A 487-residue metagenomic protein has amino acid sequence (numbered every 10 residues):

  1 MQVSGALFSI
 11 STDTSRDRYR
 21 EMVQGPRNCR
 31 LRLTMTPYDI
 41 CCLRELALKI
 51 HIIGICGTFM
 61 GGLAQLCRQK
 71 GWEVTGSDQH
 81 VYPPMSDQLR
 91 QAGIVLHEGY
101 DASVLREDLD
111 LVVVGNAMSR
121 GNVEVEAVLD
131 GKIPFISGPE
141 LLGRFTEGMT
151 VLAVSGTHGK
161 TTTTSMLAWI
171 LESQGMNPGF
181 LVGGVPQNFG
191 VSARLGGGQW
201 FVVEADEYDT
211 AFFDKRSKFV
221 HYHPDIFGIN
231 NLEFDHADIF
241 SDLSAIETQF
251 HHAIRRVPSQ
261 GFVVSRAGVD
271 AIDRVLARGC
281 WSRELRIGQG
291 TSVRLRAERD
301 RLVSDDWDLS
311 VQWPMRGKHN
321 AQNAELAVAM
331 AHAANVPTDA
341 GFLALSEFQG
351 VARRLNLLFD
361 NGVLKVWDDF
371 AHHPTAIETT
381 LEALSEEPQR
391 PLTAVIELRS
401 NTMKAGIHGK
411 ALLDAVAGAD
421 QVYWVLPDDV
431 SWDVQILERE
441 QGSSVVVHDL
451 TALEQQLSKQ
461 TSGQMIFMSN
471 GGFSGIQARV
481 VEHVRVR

Functional and structural regions predicted by a protein language model:
Q2-S11: Extreme N-terminal basic, low-complexity initiation segments that serve as generic localization/processing leaders
S15, R27-M85, R90-V95, D108 (+7 more regions): ATP-dependent carboxylate-amine ligase
Y38-L46, L66-K70, R90, S103-E107 (+3 more regions): Phosphate-binding loop of NTP-binding sites
Q79-Y82, Y100-A102, N116-S119, A267-A271 (+2 more regions): Short, polar loop motifs at secondary-structure junctions
R216-S217, V311-K318: A short glycine-threonine-serine/GTX helix/turn-capping micro-motif
S292-D308: Acidic-glycine-rich active-site phosphate/pyrophosphate-binding loop
